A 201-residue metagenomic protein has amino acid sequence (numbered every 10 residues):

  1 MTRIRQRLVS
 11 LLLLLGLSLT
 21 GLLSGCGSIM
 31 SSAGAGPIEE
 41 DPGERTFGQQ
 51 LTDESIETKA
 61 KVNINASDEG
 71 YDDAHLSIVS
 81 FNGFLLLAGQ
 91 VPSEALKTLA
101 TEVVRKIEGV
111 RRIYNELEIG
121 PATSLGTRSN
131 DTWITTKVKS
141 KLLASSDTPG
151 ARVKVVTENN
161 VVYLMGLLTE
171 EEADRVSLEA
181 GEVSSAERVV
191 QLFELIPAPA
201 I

Functional and structural regions predicted by a protein language model:
T2-S10, L17, G21-I201: N-terminal targeting leaders
